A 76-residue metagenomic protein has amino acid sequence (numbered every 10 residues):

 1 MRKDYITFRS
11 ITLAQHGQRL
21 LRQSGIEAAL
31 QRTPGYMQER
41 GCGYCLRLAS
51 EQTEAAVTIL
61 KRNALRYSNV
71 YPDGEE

Functional and structural regions predicted by a protein language model:
M1-R2, E76: Short, low-complexity, intrinsically disordered N-terminal peptides in bacterial proteins
R2-L48, V57: Amphipathic, hydrophobic secondary-structure cores in small proteins
L48-E76: C-terminal structural segments of small proteins and small subunits
